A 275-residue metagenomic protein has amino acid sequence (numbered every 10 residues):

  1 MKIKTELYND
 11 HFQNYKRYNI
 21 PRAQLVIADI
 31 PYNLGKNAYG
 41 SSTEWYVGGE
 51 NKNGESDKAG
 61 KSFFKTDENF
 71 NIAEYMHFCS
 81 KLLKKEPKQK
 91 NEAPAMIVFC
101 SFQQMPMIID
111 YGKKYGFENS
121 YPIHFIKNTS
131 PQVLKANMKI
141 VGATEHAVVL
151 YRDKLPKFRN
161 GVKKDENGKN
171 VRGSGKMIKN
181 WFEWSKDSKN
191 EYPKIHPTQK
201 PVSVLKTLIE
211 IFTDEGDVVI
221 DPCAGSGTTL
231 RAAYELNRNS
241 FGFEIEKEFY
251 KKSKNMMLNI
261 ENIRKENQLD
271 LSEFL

Functional and structural regions predicted by a protein language model:
M1-G242, E246-Y250: Core catalytic lobe of class I
G112, M257, E261: Conserved hydrophobic residues forming the short capping helix/wall of the S-adenosyl-L-methionine
L236-N237, I260-N262, Q268: Short alpha-helix boundary/capping motifs
F249, I263-R264: Charged C-terminal helix
S253-K254: Conserved SAM-binding loop
E266-L275: Short acidic, low-complexity intrinsically disordered linear motifs used for protein-protein interactions
